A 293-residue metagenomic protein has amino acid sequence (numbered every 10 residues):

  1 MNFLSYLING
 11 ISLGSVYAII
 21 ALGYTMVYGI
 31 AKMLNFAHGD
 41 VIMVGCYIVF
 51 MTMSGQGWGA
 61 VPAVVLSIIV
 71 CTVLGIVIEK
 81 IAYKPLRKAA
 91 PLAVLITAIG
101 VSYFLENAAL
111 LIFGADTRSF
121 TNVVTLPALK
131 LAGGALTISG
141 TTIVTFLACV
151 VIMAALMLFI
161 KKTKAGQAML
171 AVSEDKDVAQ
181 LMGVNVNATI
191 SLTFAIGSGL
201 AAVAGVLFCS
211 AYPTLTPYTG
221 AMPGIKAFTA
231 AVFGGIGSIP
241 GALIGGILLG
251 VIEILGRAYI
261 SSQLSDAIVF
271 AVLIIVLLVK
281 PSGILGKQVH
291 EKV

Functional and structural regions predicted by a protein language model:
M1-I20, I48, A60-A63, A89-A93 (+4 more regions): Membrane-interfacial amphipathic/re-entrant helices at transmembrane-helix boundaries
I8, I30-V77, I81, L86 (+2 more regions): Membrane-embedded helix boundary and interhelical linker motif in transport proteins
L13, A135-L215, I239-I244: Helix-loop-helix "hairpin" substructures at the membrane interface of multi-pass membrane proteins
S15, Y24-C46, A60, K88-A93 (+7 more regions): Short, non-helical or kinked segments that cap or interrupt transmembrane helices
Y24, G57-V101, A108, I244-L249 (+1 more regions): Alpha-helical transmembrane segments within multi-pass membrane transporters and channels
C46-F50, S67-L74, I99-A109, A148-M157 (+4 more regions): Hydrophobic core segments of alpha-helical transmembrane domains in multi-pass membrane transport and ion-translocation
G57-I69, S191-A201, L207-A271: Transmembrane alpha-helical segments in multi-pass inner-membrane proteins
L86, P91-K162, T189-L192, L255 (+4 more regions): Transmembrane helix-bundle core of multi-pass membrane transporters and related energy-transducing complexes
